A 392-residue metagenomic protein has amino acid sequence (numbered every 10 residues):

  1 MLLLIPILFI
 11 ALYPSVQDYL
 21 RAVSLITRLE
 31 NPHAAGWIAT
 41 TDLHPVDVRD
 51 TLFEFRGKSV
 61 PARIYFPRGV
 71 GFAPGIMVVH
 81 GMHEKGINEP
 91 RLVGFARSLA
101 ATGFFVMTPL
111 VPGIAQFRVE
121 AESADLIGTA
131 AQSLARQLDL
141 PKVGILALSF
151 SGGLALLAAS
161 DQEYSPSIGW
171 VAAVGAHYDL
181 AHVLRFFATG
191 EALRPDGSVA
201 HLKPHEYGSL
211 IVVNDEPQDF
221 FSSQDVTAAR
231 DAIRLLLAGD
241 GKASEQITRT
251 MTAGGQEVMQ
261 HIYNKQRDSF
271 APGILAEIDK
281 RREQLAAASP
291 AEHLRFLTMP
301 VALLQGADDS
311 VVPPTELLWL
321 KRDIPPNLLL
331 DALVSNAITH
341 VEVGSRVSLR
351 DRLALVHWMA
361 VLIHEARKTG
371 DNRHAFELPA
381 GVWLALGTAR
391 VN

Functional and structural regions predicted by a protein language model:
V23-G71: N-terminal cap/lid segment of alpha/beta-hydrolase-fold proteins
R68-L99: Short, surface-exposed "cap/lid" segments of acyl-processing enzymes
G86-F95, T108-G144, A159-Q162: Catalytic nucleophile-loop/oxyanion-hole region of alpha/beta-hydrolase and closely related hydrolase-like folds
I145-L148, A172-V174, L304: Short beta-strand immediately N-terminal to the catalytic nucleophile in serine-hydrolase-like folds
A147-A155: Gly/Ala-rich beta-loop-alpha elbow adjacent to hydrolase catalytic centers
L157-A253: Alpha/beta-hydrolase-fold enzymes
R185, Q246-A286, A291, L318-R322 (+1 more regions): C-terminal catalytic histidine-bearing segment of alpha/beta-hydrolase fold enzymes
L297, L303-Q305, D309: Short beta-strand/loop motif that positions the catalytic acidic residue of the alpha/beta-hydrolase fold
